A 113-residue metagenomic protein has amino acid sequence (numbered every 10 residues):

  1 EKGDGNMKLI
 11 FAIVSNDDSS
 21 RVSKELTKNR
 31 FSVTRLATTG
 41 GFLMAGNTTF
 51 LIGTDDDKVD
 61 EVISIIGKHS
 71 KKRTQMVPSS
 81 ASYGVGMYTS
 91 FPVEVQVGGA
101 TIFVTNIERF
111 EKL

Functional and structural regions predicted by a protein language model:
K2-L113: Positively charged, small/polar-rich N-terminal and surface patches that mediate targeting and assembly and bind
